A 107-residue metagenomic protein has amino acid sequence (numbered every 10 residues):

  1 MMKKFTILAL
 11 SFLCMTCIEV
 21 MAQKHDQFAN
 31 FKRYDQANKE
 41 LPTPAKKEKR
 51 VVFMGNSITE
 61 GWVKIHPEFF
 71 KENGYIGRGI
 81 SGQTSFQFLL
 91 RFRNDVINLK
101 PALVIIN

Functional and structural regions predicted by a protein language model:
M1-K24: Bacterial Sec-dependent N-terminal signal peptides
A22-L103: Serine-esterase "nucleophile elbow" of acetyl-processing enzymes
I105-N107: Conserved, well-ordered alpha-helix/loop/beta-strand core segments that scaffold catalytic motifs
